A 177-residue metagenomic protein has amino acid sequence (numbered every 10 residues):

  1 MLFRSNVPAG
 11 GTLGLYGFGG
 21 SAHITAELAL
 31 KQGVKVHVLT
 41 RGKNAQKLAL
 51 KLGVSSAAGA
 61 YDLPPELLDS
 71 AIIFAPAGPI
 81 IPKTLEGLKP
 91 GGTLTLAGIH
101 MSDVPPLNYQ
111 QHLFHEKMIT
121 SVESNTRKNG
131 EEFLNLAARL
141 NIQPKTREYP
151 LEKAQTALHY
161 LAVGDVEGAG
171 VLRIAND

Functional and structural regions predicted by a protein language model:
M1-G59: Mid-domain Rossmann-like dinucleotide-binding core that forms the NAD(H)/NADP(H) cofactor-binding site
P8, P76, K89-P90, V166: Short conserved AdoMet
A9-T12, L68, G91, E116: Phosphate-coordination loops involved in phosphoryl transfer and adenosine-cofactor binding
K31, K128-D177: C-terminal hydrophobic helical "lid"/dimerization subdomain of Rossmann-like NAD(P)H-dependent oxidoreductases
K35, S55-S56, M118, Q143-K145: Conserved beta-strand segments of alpha/beta enzyme cores
L39-K43, F74, G98, E123: N-terminal Rossmann-fold cofactor-binding loop
L63-A71: A short acidic, Gly/Pro-enriched loop at the edge of an enzyme's catalytic core that lines a small-molecule cofactor
G78-Q143, I174-D177: Glycine-rich phosphate-binding loop and adjacent beta-alpha segment of Rossmann(oid) nucleotide-cofactor-binding
